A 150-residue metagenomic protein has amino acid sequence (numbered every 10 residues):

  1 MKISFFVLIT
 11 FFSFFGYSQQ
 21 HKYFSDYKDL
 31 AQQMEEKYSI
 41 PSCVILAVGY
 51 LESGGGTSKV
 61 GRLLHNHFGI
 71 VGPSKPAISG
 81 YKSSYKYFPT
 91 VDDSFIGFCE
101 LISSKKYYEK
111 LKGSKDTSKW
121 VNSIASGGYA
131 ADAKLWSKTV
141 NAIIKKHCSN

Functional and structural regions predicted by a protein language model:
M1-H21: Bacterial Sec-dependent N-terminal signal peptides
G16-N150: Catalytic cores of secreted/periplasmic lytic hydrolases that degrade extracellular macromolecules
